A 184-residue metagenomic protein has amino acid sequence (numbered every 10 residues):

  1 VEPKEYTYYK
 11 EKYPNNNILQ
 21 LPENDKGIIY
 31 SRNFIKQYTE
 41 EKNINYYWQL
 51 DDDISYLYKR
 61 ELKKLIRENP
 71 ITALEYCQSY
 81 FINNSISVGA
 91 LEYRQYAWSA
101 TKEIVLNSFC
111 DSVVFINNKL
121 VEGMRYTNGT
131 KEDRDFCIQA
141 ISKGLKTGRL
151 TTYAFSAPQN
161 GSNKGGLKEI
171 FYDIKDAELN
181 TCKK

Functional and structural regions predicted by a protein language model:
E2-L50, S55-I66: Active-site-proximal specificity loops/subdomain of glycosyltransferases
T7-Y8, Y56-Y58, A97-A100, S156-N160: Short catalytic/ligand-binding loop motif for oxyanion handling, primarily in non-cytosolic enzymes, centered on
N24, I66-A73, I170-I174: Residue-level preference for long, well-ordered alpha-helices that form the structural scaffold of enzyme catalytic
F34, T72-Y76, N180: Alpha-helical elements of Rossmann-like donor-binding domains used by nucleotide-donor carbohydrate transfer enzymes
E40, I82, I141: Anion (oxyanion) recognition and catalysis
Y46-L50, S87-E92, T147-T151: A structural signal for short, well-ordered beta-strand segments and their strand-loop junctions that often border
L57-I138: Conserved catalytic core of nucleotide-sugar-dependent glycosyltransferases
N128-G129, R134-K184: C-terminal catalytic/acceptor-binding lobe
